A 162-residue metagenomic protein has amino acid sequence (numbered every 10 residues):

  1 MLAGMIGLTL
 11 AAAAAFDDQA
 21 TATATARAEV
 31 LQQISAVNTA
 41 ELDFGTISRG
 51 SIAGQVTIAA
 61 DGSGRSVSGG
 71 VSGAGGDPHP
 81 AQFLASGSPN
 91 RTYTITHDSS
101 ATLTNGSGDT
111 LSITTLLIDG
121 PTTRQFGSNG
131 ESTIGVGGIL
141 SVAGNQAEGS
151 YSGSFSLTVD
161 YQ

Functional and structural regions predicted by a protein language model:
M1-A11: Bacterial N-terminal signal peptides
A14-I95, F126-Q162: N-terminal small/polar-rich segments of proteins
I95-T102: Short acidic, flexible loop segments centered on an aromatic residue
T102-S112: Short aromatic-acidic-glycine turn motif
S112-I118: A beta-strand/beta-hairpin structural motif
I113, R124-G127: Low-complexity "stalk/linker" and mucin-like segments enriched in Ser/Thr/Pro/Ala/Gly
D119-T123: Extracellular beta-sheet repeat scaffolds used for adhesion and glycan interaction
